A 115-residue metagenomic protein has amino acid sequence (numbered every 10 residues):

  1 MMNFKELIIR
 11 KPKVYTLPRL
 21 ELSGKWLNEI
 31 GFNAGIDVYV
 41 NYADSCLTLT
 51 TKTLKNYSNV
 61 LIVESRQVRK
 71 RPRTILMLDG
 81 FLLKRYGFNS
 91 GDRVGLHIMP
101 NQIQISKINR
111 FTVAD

Functional and structural regions predicted by a protein language model:
M1-R10, N41-L78, I103-D115: Intrinsic disorder/low-complexity detector
K13-N56: Acidic (E/D-rich), amphipathic helical modules within compact regulatory domains
Y15-N33, R69-F88: Short beta-strand-centered segments at strand-helix junctions
F32-T48, F88-K107: A short beta-strand-loop micro-motif that forms or neighbors metal/cofactor- and ligand-binding patches at active-site
